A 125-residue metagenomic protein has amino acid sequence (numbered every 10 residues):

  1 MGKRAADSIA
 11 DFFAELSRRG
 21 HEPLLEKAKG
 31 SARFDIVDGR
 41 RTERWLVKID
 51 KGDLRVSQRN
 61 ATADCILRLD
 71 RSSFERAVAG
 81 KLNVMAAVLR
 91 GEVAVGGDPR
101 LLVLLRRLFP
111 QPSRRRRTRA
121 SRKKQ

Functional and structural regions predicted by a protein language model:
M1-Q125: Feature captures hydrophobic
